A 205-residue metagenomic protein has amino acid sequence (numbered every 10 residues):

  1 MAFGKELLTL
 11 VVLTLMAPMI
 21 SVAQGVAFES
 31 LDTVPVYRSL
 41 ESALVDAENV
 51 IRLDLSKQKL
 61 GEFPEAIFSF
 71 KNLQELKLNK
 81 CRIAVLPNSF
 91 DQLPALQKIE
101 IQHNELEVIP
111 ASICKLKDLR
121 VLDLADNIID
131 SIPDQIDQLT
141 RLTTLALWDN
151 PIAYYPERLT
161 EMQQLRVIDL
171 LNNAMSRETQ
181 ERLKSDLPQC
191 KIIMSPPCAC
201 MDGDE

Functional and structural regions predicted by a protein language model:
A2-L7, A17-S69, Q74-N79, A84-N88 (+4 more regions): The feature captures the LRR N-terminal capping module
T9-L13: Hydrophobic helical h-region of N-terminal Sec-dependent signal peptides in bacterial secretory/periplasmic proteins
A43, F63-S69, N79-R82, L86-Q92 (+6 more regions): C-terminal per-repeat helix/turn "cap" of leucine-rich repeat
L73, L93-L96, L119, L142: Extended beta-solenoid/beta-helix repeat architectures
K98-N104, V121-D130, D134-L139, T143-E205: A hydrophobic alpha-helix/topogenic segment detector that preferentially activates on transmembrane helices
